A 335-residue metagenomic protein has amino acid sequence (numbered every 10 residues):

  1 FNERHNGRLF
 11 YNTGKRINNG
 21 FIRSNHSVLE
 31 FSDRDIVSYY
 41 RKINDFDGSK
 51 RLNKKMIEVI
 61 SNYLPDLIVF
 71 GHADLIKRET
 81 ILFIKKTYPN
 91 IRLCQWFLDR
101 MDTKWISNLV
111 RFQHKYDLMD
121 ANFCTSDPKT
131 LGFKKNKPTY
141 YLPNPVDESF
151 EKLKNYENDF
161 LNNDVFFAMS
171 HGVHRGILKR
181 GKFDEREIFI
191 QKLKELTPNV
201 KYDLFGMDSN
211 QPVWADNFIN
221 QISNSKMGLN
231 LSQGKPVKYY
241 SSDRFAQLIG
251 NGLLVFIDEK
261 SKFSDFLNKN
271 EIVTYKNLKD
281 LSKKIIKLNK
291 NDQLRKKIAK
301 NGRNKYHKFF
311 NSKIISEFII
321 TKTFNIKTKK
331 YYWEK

Functional and structural regions predicted by a protein language model:
F1-I43, D47, Y63, H72-E79 (+3 more regions): Nucleotide-sugar donor-binding catalytic core of glycosyltransferases
D45-V59: A short, well-structured beta->alpha microelement
K55-M56, T80, R111, N217 (+2 more regions): Short acidic active-site motifs
I60-I68: Proline-aspartate-enriched helix->loop->beta-strand connector
I84-Y88: Acidic (Asp/Glu)-rich catalytic clusters
I91-S107: A short, histidine- and acid-enriched strand-loop-helix "catalytic/donor-clamping" loop that lines the nucleotide-sugar
E271-L278, K287-D292: Conserved acidic donor-binding segment of nucleotide-sugar-dependent glycosyltransferases
K283-K335: C-terminal amphipathic helix plus adjacent low-complexity, charged tail appended to glycosyltransferase catalytic
